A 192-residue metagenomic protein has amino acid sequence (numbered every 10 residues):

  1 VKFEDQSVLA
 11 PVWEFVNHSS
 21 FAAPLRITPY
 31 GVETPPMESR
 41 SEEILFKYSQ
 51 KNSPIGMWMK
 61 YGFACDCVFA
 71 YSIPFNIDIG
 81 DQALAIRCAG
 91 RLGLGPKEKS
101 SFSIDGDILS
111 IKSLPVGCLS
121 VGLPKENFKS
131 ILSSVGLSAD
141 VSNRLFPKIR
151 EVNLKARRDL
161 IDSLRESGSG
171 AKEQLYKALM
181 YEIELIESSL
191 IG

Functional and structural regions predicted by a protein language model:
V1-K51: Catalytic core of the SET domain in histone-lysine N-methyltransferases, recognizing conserved active-site
S53-G192: Charged low-complexity "KEKE/polyampholyte" interaction tracts
